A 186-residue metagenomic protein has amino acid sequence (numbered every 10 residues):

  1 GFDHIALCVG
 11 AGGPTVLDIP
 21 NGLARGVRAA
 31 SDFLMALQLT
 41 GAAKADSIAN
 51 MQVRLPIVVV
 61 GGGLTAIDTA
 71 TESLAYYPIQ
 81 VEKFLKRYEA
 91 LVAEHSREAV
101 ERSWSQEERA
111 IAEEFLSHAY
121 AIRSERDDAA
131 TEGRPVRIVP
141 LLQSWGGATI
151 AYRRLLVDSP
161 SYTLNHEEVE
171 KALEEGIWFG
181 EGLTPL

Functional and structural regions predicted by a protein language model:
G1, D46-A49, G182-L186: A structured beta-alpha segment of the ubiquitous adenosine-cofactor-binding alpha/beta core
G1, M51-V53, Q143: Flexible, charged surface loops at secondary-structure boundaries
F2, A11, G41-A42, G133-R134 (+1 more regions): Short secondary-structure boundary micro-motifs
F2-H4, C8-V16, V27, S31-L34 (+3 more regions): Glycine-/small-residue-rich beta->alpha transition segments that form the dinucleotide
C8, V59-G61, E174: Short glycine/serine/threonine-biased micro-segments
P20, A24-G26, A30, I57 (+1 more regions): Dinucleotide-binding/catalytic capping subdomain of oxidoreductase cores
M35-R54: A short, basic/flexible loop-to-alpha-helix module at the beginning of a structural domain
N50-T65: Beta1/beta-strand and adjacent pyrophosphate-binding region of the FAD-binding site in flavoprotein oxidoreductases
